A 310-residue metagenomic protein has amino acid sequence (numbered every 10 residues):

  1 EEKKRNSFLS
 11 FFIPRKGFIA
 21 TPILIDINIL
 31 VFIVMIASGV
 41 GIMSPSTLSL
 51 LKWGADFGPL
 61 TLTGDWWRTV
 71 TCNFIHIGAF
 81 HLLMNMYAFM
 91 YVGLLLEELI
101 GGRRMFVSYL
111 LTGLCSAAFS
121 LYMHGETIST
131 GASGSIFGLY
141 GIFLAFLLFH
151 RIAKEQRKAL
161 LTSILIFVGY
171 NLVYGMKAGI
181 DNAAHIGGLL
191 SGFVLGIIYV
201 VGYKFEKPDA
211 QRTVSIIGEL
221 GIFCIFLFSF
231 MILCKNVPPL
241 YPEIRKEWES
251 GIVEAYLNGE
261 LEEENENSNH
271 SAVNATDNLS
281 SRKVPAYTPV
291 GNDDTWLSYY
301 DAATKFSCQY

Functional and structural regions predicted by a protein language model:
E1-P14, V173-W296, Y300-T304: C-terminal transmembrane module of polytopic alpha-helical membrane proteins
F11-I25, R103, R157-L161, R212-I216: Membrane-water interface of alpha-helical transmembrane segments
A20-A132, I180: N-terminal TM1-TM2 helical hairpin plus the immediately adjacent luminal interfacial "cap"
V34, C115, F119, M123 (+5 more regions): Alpha-helical membrane-inserting segments
L82-Y91, T130-I142, D181-V200: Alpha-helical transmembrane segments that form the membrane-embedded catalytic/substrate-binding core of multi-pass
E98-G102, F146-L161, V200-T213: Alpha-helical transmembrane bundle and helix-membrane interface signal in multi-pass integral membrane proteins
M105-S108, A132-I136, R157-T162: Cytoplasmic-side transmembrane-helix entry/capping segments in multi-pass membrane proteins
R151-Y170, Y174-N182: Membrane-embedded catalytic cores of phosphoryl/pyrophosphoryl-handling enzymes
